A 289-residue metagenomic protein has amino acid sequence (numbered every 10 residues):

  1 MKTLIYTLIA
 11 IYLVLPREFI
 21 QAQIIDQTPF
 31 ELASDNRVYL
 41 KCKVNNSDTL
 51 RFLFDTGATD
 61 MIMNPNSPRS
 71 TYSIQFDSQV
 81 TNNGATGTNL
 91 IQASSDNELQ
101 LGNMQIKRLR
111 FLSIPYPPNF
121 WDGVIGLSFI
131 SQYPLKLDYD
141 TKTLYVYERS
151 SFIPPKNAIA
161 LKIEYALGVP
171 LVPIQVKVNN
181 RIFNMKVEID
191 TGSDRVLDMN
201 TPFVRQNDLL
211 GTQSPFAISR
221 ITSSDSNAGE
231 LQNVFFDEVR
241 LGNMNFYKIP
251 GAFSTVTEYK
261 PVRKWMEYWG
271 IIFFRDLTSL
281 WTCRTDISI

Functional and structural regions predicted by a protein language model:
M1-D26: Bacterial Sec-dependent N-terminal signal peptides
F19-I289: Pepsin/retropepsin-fold aspartyl endopeptidases
